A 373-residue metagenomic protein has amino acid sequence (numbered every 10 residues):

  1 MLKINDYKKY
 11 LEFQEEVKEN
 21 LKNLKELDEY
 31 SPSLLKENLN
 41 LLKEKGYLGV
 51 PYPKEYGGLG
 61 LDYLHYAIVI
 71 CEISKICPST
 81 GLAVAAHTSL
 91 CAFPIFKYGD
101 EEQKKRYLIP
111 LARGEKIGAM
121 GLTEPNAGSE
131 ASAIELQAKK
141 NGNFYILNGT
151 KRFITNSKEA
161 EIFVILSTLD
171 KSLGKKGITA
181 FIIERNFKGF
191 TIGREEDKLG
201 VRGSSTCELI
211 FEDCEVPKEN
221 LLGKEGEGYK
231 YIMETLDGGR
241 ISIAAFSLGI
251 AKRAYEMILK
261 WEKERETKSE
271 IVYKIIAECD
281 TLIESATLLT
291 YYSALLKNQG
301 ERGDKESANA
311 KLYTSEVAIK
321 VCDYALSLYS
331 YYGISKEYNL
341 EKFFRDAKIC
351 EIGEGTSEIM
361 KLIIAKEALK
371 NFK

Functional and structural regions predicted by a protein language model:
M1-A86, Y98-Q103, P110-E115, N141-F144 (+2 more regions): Alpha-helical interface subdomain recognition
G46, I70-S74, S167, I183-K188 (+1 more regions): Short Ser/Thr-interspersed hydrophobic loop/turn segments at strand-loop and sheet-helix junctions that line or gate
L111, N126-S129, F153-N156, D170-S172 (+1 more regions): Short Gly/Pro-enriched turn/cap motifs at secondary-structure boundaries
G114-L122, L166: A short, Trp-centered hydrophobic/proline-enriched beta-strand micro-motif
A133, N186-P217: Flexible, small-/acidic-enriched active-site or ligand-binding loops
L136-K139: A structural signal for short hydrophobic beta-strand segments in well-ordered beta-sheet cores
F144, N148-I192: A short core secondary-structure module
C207-E234: A short, charged helix-loop
